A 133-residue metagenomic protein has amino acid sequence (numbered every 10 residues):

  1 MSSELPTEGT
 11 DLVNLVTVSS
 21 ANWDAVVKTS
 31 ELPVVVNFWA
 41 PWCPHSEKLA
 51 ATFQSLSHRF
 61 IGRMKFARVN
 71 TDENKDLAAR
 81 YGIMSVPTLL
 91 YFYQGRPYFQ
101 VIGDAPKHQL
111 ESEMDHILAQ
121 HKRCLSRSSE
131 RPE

Functional and structural regions predicted by a protein language model:
M1-V34, E111-E133: N-terminal leader/targeting and pre-domain segments
E31-L32, W39-W42, S85: Short pre-active-site segment immediately N-terminal to redox-active cysteine/selenocysteine motifs in thiol-based
V35-V36, F66, L89: Hydrophobic beta-strand anchors of alpha/beta hydrolase catalytic cores
H45-F60: Typically the conserved alpha-helix immediately C-terminal to a functionally engaged Cys/Sec in thioredoxin-like
V69-A78: Structural microenvironment flanking redox-active thiols in thiol-disulfide oxidoreductases
R80-M84: A short glycine-leucine-enriched loop at secondary-structure breakpoints that most characteristically corresponds
S85, L90-S126: Non-catalytic, surface beta->alpha helical segment in thiol-disulfide oxidoreductase systems
